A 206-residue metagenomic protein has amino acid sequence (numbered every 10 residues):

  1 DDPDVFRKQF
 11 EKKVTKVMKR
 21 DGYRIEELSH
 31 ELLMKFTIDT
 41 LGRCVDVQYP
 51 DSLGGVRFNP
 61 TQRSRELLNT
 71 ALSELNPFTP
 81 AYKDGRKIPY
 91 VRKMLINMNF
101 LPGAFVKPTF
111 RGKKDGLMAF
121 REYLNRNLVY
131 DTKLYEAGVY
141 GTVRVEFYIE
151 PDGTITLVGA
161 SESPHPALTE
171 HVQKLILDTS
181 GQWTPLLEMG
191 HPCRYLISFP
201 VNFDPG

Functional and structural regions predicted by a protein language model:
D1-G206: Charge-biased low-complexity segments
